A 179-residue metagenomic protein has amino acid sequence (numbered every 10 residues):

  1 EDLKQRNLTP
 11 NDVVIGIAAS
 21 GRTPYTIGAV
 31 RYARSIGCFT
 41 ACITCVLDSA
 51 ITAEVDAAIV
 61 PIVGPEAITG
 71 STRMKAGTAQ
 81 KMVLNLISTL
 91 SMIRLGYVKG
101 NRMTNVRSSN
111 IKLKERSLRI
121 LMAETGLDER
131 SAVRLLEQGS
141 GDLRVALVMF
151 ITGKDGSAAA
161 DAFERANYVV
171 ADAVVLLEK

Functional and structural regions predicted by a protein language model:
E1-M82, S91-L95: Glycine-rich phosphate-binding loops that contact phosphosugars or nucleotide phosphates
N7, D12, L86, S91-K179: Short, amphipathic alpha-helical interaction segments embedded in low-complexity terminal/linker regions of eukaryotic
